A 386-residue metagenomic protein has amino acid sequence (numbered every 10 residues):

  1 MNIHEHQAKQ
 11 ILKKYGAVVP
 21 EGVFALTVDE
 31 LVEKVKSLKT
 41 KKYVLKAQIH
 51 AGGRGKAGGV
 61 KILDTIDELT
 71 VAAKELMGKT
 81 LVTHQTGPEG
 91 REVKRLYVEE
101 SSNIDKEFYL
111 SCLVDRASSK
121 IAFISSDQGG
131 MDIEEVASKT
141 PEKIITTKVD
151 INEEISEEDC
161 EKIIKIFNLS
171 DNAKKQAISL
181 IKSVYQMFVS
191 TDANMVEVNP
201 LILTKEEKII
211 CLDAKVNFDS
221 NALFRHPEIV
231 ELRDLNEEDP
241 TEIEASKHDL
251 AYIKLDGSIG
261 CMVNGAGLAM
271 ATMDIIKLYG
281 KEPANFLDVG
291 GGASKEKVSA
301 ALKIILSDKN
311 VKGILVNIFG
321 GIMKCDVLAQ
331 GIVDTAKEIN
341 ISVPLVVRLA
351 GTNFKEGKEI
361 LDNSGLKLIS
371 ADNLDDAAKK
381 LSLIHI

Functional and structural regions predicted by a protein language model:
M1-K41, L368: A conserved helix-loop-beta module that forms one wall/lid of the active-site cleft in ATP-utilizing catalytic domains
E5-A8, L12, L38-R54, T83-N103 (+4 more regions): ATP-grasp fold ATP-binding core
V19-G22, L45-A72, Y109, I133 (+2 more regions): Glycine-rich phosphate-binding loop of ATP-grasp-fold ATP-dependent ligases
G87-I145: Hydrophobic alpha-helical hairpins/lids featuring a short glycine-rich hinge
D159-L201: A long amphipathic alpha-helix within ATP-dependent nucleotide-binding catalytic cores
K205-I259: Acidic, glycine-rich loop-and-beta core segments that form the ion-binding/anion-interacting portion of active sites
C261, A269-K297: Short glycine-cluster motifs
I384-I386: Conserved small/polar residues in nucleotide/adenosyl-binding loops
